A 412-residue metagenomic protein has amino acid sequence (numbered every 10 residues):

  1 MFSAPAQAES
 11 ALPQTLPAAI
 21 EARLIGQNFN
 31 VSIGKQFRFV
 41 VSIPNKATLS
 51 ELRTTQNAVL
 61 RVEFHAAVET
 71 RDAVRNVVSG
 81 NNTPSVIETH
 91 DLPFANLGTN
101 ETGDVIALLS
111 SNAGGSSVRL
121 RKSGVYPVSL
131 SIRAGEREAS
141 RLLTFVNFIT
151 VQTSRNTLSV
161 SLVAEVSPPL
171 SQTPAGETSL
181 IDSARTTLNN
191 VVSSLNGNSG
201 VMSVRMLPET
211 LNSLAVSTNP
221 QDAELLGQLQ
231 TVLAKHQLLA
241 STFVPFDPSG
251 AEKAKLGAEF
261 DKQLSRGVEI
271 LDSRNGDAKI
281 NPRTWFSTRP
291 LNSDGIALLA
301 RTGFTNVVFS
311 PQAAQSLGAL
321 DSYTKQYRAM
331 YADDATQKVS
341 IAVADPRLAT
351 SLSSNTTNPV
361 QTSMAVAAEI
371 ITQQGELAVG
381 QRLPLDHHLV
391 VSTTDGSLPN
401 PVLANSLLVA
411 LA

Functional and structural regions predicted by a protein language model:
M1-A8: Secretory targeting and sorting signals
A8-E21: Proline/serine/threonine-rich low-complexity linkers at boundaries of modular beta-sandwich domains
A19-L60, A107: Contiguous beta-strand segments within globular domains
P44-K46, H65, N198-T288, D294-G295 (+3 more regions): Metal-dependent polysaccharide deacetylase catalytic core of the NodB/CE4 family, i.e., the active-site-bearing domain
L49, R61-V86: Short aromatic-acidic-glycine turn motif
H90-S161, S179-R185: Extended acidic/polar, glycine-enriched regions that form or flank non-catalytic beta-rich accessory modules
E138-V232: Active-site beta->alpha N-cap acidic-glycine motif
S194-N198, R266-N275, R289-A412: Catalytic grooves of carbohydrate-active enzymes
